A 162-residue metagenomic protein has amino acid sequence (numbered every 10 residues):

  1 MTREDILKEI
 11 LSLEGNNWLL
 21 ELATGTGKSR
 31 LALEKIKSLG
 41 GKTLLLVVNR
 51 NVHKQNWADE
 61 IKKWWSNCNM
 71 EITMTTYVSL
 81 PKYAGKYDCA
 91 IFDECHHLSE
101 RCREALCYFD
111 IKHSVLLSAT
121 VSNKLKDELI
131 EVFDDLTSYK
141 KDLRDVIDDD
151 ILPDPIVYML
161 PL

Functional and structural regions predicted by a protein language model:
M1-E21: Conserved pre-motif I regulatory segment
T24-I61: Conserved Walker A/P-loop ATP-binding site and its immediately adjacent core in helicase/helicase-like ATPase domains
G27-S29, L80-G85, D150: SF2 helicase motor core recognition
T43, N69-E71, Y87-C89, I111-L116: Loop/turn-to-beta-strand initiation segments
V47, N51-K86: Inter-Walker segment of RecA-like/P-loop motor cores
D93-E94: Walker B catalytic acidic pair
H97-P155: Post-DEXD/H (motif II) to motif III coupling segment of the RecA-like Helicase ATP-binding lobe
Y158-L162: Interdomain coupling/hinge region of P-loop NTPase helicase/AAA+ cores
